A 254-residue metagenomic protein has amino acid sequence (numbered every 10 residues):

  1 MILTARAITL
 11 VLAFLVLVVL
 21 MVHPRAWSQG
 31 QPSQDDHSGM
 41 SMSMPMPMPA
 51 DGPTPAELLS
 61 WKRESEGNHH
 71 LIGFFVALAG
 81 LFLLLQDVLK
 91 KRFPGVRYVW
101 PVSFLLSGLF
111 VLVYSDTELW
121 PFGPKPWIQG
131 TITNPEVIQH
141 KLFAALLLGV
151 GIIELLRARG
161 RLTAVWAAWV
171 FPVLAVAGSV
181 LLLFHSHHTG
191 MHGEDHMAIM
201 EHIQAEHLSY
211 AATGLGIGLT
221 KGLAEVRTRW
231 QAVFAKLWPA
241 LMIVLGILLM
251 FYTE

Functional and structural regions predicted by a protein language model:
M1-W27: Hydrophobic secretory-pathway targeting helix
Q29-E66, T117-E136, H187-I203, E254: Membrane-interface interhelical loops and short amphipathic "cap" helices that link adjacent transmembrane segments
L58-L59, E64-F75, W100: An N-terminus-focused feature that recognizes amino-terminal "leader" regions
G73-L83, Q139-L155, S209-G222, M242-I243: Hydrophobic cores of alpha-helical transmembrane segments in multi-pass inner/ER membrane proteins, independent
L81-V99, E118-G123, E154-A168, S186-E194 (+1 more regions): Juxtamembrane membrane-water interface segments of multi-pass membrane proteins, especially cytoplasmic-side
R97-F110, V165-L181, F234-I247: Transmembrane alpha-helical segments of multi-pass membrane proteins
E118-Q204: Membrane-proximal helix-loop-helix units in multi-pass membrane proteins
L248-E254: Juxtamembrane boundary at the C-terminal end of a transmembrane helix
